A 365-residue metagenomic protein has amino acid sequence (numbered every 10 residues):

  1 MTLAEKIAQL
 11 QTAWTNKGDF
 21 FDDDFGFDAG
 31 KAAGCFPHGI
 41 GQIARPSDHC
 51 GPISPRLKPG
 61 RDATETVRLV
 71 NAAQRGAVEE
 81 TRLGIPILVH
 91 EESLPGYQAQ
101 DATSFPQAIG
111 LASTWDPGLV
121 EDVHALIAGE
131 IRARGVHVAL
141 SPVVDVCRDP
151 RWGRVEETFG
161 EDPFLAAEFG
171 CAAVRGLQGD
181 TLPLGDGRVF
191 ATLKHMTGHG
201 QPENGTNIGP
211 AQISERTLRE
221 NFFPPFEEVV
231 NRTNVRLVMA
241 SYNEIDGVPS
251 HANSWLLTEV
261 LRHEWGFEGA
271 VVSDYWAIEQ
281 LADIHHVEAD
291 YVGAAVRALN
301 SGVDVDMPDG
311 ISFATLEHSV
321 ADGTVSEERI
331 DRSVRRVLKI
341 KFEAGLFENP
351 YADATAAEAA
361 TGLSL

Functional and structural regions predicted by a protein language model:
M1-L365: Glycoside hydrolase catalytic-domain context in secreted enzymes
